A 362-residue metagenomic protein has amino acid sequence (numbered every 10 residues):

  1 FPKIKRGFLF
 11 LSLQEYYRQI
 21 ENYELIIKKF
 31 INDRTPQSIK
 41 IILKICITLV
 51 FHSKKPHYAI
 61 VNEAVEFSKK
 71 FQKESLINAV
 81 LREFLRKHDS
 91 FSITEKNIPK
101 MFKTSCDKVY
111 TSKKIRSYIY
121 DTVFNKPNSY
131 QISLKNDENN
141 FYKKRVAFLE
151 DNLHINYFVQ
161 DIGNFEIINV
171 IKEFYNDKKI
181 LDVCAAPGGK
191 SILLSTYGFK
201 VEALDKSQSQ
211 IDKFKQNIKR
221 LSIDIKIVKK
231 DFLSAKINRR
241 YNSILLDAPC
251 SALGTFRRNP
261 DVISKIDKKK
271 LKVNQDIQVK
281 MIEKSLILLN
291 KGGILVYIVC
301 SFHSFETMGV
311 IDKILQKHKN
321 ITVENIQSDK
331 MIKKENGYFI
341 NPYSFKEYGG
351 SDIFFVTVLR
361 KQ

Functional and structural regions predicted by a protein language model:
F1-N152: Class I Rossmann-like S-adenosyl-L-methionine
L9, A64, I77, C106 (+7 more regions): Residue-level signal for inorganic ion chemistry
A64, F174, I180-K190, Y241-R257 (+1 more regions): Conserved proline-anchored active-site loop of SAM-dependent methyltransferases that bridges a beta-strand
R86-D224, S328-I340: Glycine-rich nucleotide cofactor-binding entry segment
H154, F174, N238-R240, L245 (+2 more regions): C-terminal catalytic and target-recognition region of SAM-dependent MTase-like enzymes, primarily methyltransferases
G198, D247-M281, S301-E306: Mobile active-site "lid"/loop adjacent to the S-adenosyl-L-methionine
S222-F232: Conserved SAM-binding strand-loop segment of SAM-dependent methyltransferases
V279-K291: A short glycine-rich, Lys/Arg-flanked "PGG" loop and its adjoining helix->strand segment in the class I
